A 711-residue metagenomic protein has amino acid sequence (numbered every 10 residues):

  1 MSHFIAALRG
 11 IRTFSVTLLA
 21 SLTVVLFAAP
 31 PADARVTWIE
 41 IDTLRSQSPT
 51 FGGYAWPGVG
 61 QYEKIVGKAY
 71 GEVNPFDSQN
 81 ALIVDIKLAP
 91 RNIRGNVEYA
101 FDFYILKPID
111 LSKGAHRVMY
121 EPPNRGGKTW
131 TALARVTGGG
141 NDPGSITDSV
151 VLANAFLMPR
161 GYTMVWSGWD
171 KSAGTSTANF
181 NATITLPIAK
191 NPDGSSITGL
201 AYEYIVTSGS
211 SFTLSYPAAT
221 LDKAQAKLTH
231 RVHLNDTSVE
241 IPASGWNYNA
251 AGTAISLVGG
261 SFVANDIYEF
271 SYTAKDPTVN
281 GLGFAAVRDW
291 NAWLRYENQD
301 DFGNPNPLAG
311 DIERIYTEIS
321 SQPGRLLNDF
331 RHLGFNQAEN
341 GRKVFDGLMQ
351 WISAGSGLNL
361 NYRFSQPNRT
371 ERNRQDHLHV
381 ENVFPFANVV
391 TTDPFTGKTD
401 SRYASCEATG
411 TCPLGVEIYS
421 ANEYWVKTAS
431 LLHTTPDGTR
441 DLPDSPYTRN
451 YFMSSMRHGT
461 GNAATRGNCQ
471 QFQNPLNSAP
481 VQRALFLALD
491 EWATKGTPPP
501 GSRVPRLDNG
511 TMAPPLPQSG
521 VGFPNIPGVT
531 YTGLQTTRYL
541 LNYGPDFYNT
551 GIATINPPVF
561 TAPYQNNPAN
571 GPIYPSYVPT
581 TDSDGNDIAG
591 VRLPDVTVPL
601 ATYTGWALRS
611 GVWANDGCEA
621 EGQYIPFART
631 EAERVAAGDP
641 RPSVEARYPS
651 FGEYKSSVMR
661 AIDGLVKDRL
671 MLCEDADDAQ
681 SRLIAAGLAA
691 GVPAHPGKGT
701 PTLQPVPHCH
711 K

Functional and structural regions predicted by a protein language model:
M1-I11: N-terminal secretory signal peptides that target proteins for export/translocation
F14-L26: Bacterial N-terminal signal peptides
A29-A34: Sec/Tat signal peptide C-region and signal peptidase I cleavage site
R35-K711: C-terminal His-loop and adjacent cap/lid subdomain of alpha/beta-hydrolase
